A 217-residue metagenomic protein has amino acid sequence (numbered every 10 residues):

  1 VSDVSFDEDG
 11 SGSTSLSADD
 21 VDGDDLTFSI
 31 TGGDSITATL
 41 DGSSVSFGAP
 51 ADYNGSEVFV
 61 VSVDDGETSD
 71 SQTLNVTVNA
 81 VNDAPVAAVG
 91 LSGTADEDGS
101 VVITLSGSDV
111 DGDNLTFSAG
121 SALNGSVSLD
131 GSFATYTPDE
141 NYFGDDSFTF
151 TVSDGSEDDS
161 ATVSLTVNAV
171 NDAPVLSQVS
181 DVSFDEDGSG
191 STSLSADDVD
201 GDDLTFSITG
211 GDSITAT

Functional and structural regions predicted by a protein language model:
V4-G12, L16-D83, A95-S100, L105-N114 (+4 more regions): Acidic, turn/loop-rich segments in luminal/extracellular domains of secretory-pathway and cell-surface proteins
A87-V89, L176: PAS/LOV and related PAS-like sensory modules
